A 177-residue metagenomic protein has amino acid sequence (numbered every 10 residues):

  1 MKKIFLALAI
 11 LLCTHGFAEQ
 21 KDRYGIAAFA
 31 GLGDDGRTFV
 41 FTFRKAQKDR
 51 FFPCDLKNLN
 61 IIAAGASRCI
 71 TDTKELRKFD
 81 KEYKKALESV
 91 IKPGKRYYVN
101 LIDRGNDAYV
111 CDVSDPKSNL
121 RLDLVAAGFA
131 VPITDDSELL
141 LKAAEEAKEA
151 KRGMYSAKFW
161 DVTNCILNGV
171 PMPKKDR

Functional and structural regions predicted by a protein language model:
I4-C13: Sec-dependent N-terminal signal peptides
T14-A18: Sec/Tat signal peptide C-region and signal peptidase I cleavage site
E19-R121: Electropositive
D72, A127-F129, M172-P173: A short, structure-level motif marking secondary-structure boundaries and short turns
D107-M154: Conserved beta-structured recognition patch
L141-R177: Extended substrate/cofactor- or partner-recognition/assembly subdomains adjacent to catalytic sites in enzymes
